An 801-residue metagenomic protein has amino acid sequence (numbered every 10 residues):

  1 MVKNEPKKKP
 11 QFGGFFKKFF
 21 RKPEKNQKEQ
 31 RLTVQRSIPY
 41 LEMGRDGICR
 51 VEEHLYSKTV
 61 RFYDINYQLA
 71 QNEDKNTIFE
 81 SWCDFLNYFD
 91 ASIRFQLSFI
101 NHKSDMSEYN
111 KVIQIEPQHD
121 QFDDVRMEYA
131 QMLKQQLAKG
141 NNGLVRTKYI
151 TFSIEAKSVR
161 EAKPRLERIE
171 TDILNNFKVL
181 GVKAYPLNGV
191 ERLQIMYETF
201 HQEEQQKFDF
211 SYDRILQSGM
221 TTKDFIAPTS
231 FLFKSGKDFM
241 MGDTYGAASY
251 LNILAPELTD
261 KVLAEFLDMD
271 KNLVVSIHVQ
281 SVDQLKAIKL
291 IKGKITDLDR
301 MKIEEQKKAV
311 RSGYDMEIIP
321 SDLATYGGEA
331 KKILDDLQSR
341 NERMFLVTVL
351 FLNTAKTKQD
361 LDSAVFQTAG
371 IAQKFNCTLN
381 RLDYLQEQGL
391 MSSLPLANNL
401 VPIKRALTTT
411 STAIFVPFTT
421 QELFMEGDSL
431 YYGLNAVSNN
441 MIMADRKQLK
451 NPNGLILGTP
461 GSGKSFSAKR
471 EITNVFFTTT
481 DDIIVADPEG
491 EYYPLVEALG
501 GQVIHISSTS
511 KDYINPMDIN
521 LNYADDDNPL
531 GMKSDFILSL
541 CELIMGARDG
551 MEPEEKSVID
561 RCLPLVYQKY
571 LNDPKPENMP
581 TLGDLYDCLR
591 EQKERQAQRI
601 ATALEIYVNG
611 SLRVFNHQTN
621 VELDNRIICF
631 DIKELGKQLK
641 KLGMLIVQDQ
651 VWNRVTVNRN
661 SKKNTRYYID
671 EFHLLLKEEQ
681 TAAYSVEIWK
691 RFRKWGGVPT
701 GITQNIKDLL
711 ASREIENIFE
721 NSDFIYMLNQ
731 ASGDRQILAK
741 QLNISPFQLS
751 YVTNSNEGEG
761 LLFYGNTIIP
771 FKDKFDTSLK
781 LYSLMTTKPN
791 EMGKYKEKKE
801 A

Functional and structural regions predicted by a protein language model:
V2-F418: Extended, folded cores of ATP/NTP-driven motor/assembly subunits in large transport and secretion machines
I65, N72-A91, S98, H102 (+12 more regions): P-loop NTPase motor domains
I456: Hydrophobic anchor at the beta1->P-loop junction of P-loop NTPases
T459: P-loop (Walker A) phosphate-binding loop of NTP-binding proteins
S462-N515: Walker A/P-loop NTP-binding active-site region of P-loop NTPases, recognizing the glycine-rich GxxxxGKT/S
I483-A486, C629, R666, F692 (+2 more regions): Structural recognition of the conserved hydrophobic beta-strand(s) that form the central parallel beta-sheet of P-loop
G500-I504, E714-M727: A short helix-turn-beta junction within AAA+ P-loop NTPase domains corresponding to the substrate/partner-engaging
L742-E797: Conserved P-loop NTPase
